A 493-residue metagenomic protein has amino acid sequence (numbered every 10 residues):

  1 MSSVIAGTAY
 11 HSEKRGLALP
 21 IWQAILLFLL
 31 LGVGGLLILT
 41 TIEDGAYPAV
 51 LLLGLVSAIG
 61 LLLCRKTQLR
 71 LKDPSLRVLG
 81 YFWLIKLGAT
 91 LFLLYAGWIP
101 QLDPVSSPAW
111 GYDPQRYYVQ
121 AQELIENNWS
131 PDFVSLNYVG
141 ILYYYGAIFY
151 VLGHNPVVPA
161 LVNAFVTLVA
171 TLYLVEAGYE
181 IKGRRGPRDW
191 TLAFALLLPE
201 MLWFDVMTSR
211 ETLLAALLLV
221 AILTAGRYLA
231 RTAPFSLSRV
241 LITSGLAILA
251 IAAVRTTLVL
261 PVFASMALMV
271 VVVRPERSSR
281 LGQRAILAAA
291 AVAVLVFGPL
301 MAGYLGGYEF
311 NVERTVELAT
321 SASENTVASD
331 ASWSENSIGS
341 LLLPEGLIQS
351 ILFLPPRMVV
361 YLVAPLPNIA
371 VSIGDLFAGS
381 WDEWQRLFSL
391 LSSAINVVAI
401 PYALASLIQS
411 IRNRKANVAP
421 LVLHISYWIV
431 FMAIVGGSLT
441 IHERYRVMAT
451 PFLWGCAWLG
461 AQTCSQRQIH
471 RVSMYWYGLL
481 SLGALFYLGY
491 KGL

Functional and structural regions predicted by a protein language model:
M1, L61, V175, R357 (+1 more regions): Hydrophobic, aromatic-rich transmembrane alpha-helices and their immediate juxtamembrane boundary segments
I25, L29-G32, W83-K86, V240-S244 (+1 more regions): Transmembrane alpha-helix segments characteristic of polytopic inner-membrane glycan-assembly/cell-envelope
G97-Q120, W129-Y144, G153-H154, L366-I369: Extracytoplasmic catalytic/substrate-binding loops of multi-pass membrane glycan-assembly enzymes
L161-K182, V398-A405: Transmembrane-helix motifs of polytopic, lipid-linked glycan transferases
L174-L197: Transmembrane-helix signature of polytopic, membrane-embedded enzymes that assemble or transfer cell-envelope glycans
E180-I181, R231-R239, S278-R280, D375-E383 (+1 more regions): Membrane-interface helix-loop-helix junctions at transmembrane boundaries of multi-pass membrane enzymes, predominantly
L202-W203, R239-V262, A267: Membrane-interface alpha helices of multi-pass inner-membrane proteins
V206-L214: Short acidic/glycine- and proline-prone juxtamembrane loop motifs at membrane-interface regions of multi-pass membrane
